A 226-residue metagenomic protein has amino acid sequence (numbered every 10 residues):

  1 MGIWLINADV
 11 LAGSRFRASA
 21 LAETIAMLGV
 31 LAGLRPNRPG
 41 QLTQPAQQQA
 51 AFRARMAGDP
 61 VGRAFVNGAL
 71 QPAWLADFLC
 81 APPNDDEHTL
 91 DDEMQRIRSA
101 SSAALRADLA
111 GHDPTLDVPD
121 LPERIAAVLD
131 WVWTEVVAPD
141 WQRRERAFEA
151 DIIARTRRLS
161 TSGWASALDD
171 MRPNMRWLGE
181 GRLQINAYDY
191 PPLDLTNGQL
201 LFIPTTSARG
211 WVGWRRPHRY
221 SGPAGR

Functional and structural regions predicted by a protein language model:
M1-I185, Y190-D194: N-terminal, charged low-complexity regulatory/assembly segments
R182-N197, L201-R226: Extended mid-to-C-terminal alpha-helical interaction segments
